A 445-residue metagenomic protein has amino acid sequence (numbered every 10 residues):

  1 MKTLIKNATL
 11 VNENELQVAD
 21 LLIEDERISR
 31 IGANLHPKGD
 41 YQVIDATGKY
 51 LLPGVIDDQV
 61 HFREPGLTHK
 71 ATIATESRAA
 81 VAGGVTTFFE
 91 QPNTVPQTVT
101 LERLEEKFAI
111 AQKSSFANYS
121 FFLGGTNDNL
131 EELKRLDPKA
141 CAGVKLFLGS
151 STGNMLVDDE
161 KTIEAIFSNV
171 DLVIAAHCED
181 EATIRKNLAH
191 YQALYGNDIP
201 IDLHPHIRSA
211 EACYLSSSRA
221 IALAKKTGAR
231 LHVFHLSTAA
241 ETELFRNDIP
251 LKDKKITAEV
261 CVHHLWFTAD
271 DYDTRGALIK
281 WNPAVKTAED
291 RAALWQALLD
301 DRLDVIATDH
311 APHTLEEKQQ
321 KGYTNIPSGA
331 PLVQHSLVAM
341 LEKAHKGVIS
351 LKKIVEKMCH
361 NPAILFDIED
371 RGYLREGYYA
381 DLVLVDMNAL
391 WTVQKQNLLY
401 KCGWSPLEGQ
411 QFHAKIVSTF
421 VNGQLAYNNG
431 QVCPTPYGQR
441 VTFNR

Functional and structural regions predicted by a protein language model:
M1-L4, T9-P53: Histidine-rich, glycine-flanked metal-binding segment
A8, L21, E26, G48 (+15 more regions): Divalent metal-coordination and catalytic microenvironments
K49-S114: Metal-associated gating/positioning segment near the N- to mid-region
E90, S120-L123, R230-H235: Short catalytic-loop micro-motif centered on adjacent basic/acidic residues
L101-A117, A165-A176, H335: Alpha-helix-loop-beta-strand connector modules within alpha/beta enzyme cores
E131-F147, T152-I306: Histidine/acidic residue-rich metal-binding segments in metalloenzymes
D198-R219, L223-G228, L278, L299-D300 (+2 more regions): His/Asp/Glu-enriched, well-ordered alpha-helical/loop segment that forms or immediately abuts the divalent-metal
G322, E376-T442: C-terminal cap of metal-dependent C-N hydrolases
